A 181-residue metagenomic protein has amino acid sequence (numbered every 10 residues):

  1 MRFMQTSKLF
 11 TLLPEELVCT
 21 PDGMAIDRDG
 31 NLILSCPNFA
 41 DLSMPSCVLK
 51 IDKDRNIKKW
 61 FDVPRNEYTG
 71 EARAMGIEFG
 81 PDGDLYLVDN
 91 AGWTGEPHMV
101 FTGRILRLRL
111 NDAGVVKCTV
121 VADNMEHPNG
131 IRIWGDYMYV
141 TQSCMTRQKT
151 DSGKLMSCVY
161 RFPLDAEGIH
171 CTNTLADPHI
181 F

Functional and structural regions predicted by a protein language model:
M1-F181: Sequence-structural signature of mature extracellular/luminal beta-sheet repeat domains, prominently beta-propellers
